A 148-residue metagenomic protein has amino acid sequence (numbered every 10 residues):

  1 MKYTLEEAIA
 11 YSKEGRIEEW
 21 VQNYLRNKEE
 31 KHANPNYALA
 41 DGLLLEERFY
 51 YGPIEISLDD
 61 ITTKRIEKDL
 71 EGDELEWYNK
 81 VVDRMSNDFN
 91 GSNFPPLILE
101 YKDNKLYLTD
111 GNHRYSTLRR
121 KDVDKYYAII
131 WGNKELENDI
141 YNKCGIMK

Functional and structural regions predicted by a protein language model:
M1-Y37: N-terminal extension/subdomain marker
K2, S12, L25, N93-M147: A short, basic-hydrophobic beta/loop patch
L5, I17-V21, T63, Y78 (+1 more regions): Short amphipathic alpha-helical segments that mediate assembly, nucleic-acid/protein binding, or membrane association
I9, Q22, N79-S86, N138-Y141: Generic detector of well-ordered alpha-helical segments enriched in charged/polar residues, highlighting helical
A33-E47: Short N-terminal helix-initiation segments at or just after the protein's N-terminus
L44-T109, R119: Short alpha-helix boundary/capping and kink motifs at helix termini
